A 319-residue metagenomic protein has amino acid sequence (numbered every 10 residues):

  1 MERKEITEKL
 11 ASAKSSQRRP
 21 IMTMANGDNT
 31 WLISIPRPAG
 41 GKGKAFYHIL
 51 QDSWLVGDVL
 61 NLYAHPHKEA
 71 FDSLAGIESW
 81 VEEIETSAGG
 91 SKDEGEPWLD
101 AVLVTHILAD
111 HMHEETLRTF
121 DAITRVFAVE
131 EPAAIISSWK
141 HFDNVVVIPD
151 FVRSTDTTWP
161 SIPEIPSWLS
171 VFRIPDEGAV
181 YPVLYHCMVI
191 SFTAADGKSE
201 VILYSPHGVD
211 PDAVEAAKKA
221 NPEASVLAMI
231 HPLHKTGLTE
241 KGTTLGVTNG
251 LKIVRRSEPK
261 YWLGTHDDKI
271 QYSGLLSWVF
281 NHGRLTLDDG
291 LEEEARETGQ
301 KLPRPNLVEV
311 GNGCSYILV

Functional and structural regions predicted by a protein language model:
M1-P97, I148-A224, G242, N312-V319: Core dinuclear metal-dependent hydrolase active-site scaffold
R19-I21, A101, F120-V126, V201-I202: Short active-site oxyanion
G40-K42, D58-V59, H111-M112, A134-S137 (+6 more regions): Eukaryotic short linear interaction motifs
L50-W54, P97-M112, F127-E130, L203-V209 (+5 more regions): Active-site neighborhood of phospho(di)ester-bond hydrolases with catalytic His/Asp-centered motifs
V59-K68, L238-T244, Q271-R284: Short, flexible/disordered intra-domain loops and linkers
E85-A122: Di-metal (Zn2+ and/or Mg2+/Mn2+) metal-binding site signature of metallo-dependent hydrolases with the MBL/beta-CASP
L117-W168: Long, hydrophobic, well-ordered secondary-structure blocks that form the structural core and pocket-lining surfaces
K140, V146-T158, A216-E223, V247-V319: Binuclear metal-ion centers of metallo-dependent hydrolases, dominated by the metallo-beta-lactamase
